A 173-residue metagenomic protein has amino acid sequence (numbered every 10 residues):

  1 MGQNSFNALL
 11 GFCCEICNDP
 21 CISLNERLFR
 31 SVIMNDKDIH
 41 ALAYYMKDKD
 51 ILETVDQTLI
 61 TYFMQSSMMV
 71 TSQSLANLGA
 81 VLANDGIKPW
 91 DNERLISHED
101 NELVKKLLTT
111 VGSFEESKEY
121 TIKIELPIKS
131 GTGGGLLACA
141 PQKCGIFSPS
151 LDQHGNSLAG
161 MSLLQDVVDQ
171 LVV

Functional and structural regions predicted by a protein language model:
M1, C14-C21, K47, S67 (+3 more regions): Hydrophobic/aromatic-lined pockets within catalytic cores
M1, L78, C144-I146: Alpha-helical scaffold elements that line and support the substrate/ligand-binding pocket of soluble hydrolases
M1-Q65: Active-site-adjacent helix/loop patches that line small-molecule binding or acyl-intermediate pockets
F6, L10, I39, D56 (+4 more regions): Alpha-helix initiation and N-capping motif
L10, C14, A43, A76-G79 (+2 more regions): Non-transmembrane alpha-helical segments in soluble domains of secreted/periplasmic/extracellular proteins
I33, Y44-L103, H154-S157: Penicillin-binding protein/beta-lactamase superfamily catalytic region
H40-A43, L75, T132-L136: Short glycine-rich loop/turn motifs
A83-V173: Structured C-terminal helix/loop/strand segments within mature extracytoplasmic catalytic/sensor domains
